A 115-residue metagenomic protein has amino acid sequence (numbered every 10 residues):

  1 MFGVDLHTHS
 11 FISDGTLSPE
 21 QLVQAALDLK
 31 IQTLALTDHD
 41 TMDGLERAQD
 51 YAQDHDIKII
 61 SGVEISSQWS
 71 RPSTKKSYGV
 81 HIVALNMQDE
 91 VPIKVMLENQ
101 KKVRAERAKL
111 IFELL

Functional and structural regions predicted by a protein language model:
M1-G79: An N-terminally biased module of ancient metal coordination in phosphate/nucleic-acid-related enzymes
Q53-L114: Extended substrate/RNA-proximal surfaces in nucleic-acid metabolism proteins
